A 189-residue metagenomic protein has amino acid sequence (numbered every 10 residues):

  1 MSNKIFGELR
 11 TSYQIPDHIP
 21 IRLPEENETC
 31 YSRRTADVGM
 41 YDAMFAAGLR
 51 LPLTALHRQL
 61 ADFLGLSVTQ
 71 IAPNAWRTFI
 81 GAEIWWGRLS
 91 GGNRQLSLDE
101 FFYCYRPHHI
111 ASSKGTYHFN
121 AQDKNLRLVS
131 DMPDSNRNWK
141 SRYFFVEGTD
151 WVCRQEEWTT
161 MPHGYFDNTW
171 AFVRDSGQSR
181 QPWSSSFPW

Functional and structural regions predicted by a protein language model:
M1-W189: Residue-register detector that marks a fixed positional context within folded domains
